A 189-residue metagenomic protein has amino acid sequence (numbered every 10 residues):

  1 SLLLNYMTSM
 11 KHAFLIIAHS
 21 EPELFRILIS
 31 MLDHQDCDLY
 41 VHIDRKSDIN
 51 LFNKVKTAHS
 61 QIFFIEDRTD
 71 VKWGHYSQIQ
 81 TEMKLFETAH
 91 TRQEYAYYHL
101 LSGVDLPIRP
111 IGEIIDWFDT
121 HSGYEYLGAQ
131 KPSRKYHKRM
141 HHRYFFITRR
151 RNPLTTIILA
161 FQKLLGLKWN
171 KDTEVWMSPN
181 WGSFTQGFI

Functional and structural regions predicted by a protein language model:
L2-Y6: Short, positively charged and aromatic/hydrophobic N-terminal segments
M7-I189: ER/Golgi luminal nucleotide-sugar-dependent glycosyltransferases, focusing on the catalytic module
